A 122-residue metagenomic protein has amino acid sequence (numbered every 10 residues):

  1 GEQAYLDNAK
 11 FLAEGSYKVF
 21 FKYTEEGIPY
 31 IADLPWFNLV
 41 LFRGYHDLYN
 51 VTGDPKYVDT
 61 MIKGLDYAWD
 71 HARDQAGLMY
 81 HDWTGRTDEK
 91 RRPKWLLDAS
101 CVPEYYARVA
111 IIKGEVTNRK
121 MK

Functional and structural regions predicted by a protein language model:
A4-L6, K10-K122: CBM-like carbohydrate-recognition segments
